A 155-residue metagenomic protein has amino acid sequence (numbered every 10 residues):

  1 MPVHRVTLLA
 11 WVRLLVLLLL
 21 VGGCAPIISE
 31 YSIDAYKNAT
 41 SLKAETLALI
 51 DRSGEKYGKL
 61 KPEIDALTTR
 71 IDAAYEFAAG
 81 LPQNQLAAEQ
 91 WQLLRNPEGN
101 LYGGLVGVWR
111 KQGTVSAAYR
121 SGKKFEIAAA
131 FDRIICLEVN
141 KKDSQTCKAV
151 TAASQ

Functional and structural regions predicted by a protein language model:
M1-L15: Bacterial N-terminal signal peptides that target proteins for export
L18-V21: Bacterial Sec-type N-terminal signal peptides, specifically the leucine/valine-rich hydrophobic h-region
G23-P26: N-terminal Sec signal peptide cleavage junction
Y31-G54: Post-signal peptide N-terminal segment of mature Sec-exported envelope proteins
Y36-A39, K43, I64-I71, R95-E98 (+2 more regions): Generic structural concept
G54-L81: N-terminal, post-signal-peptide region of Sec/Tat-exported proteins
R70-I71, A78-E126: Long, amphipathic, charge-rich alpha-helical segments that form helical bundles/coiled-coils
G104-Q155: C-terminal amphipathic alpha-helix
